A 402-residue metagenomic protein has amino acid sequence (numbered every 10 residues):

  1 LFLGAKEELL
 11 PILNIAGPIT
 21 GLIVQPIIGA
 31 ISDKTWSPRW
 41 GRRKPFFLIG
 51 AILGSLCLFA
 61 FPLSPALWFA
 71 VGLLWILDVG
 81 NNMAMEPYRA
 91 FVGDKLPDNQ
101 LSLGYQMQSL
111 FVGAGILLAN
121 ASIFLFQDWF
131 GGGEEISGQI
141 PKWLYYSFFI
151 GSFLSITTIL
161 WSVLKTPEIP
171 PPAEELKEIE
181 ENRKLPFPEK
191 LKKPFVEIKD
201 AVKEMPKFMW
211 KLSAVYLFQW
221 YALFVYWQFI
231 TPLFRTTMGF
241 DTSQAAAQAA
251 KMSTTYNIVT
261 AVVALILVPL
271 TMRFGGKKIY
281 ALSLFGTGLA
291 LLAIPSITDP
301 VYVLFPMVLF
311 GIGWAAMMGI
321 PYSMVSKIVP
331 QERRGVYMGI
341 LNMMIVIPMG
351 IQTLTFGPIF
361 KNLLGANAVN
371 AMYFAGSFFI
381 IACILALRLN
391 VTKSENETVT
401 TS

Functional and structural regions predicted by a protein language model:
L1-L9, Q228-Q248: Short amphipathic helix-loop junctions that connect adjacent transmembrane helices in Major Facilitator Superfamily/SLC
E7-E8, D98-Q108, A246, V329-L341: Loop-to-transmembrane helix entry/capping segments in MFS-fold secondary transporters and related SLC/MFSD carriers
Q25-W40, V263-G276, F360: Helix-to-loop junctions at the C-terminal end of transmembrane segments in multipass secondary transporters
F47-P65, F285-T298: C-terminal ends and interior cores of transmembrane alpha-helices in multi-pass membrane transporters/permeases
C57-F61, P65-A84, Y302-A316: Hydrophobic core of transmembrane alpha-helices in multi-pass small-molecule transporters, especially MFS/SLC-type
P65-G72, M83-A84, Y88-R89, K95-V225 (+1 more regions): Intracellular loop-helix junctions on the cytosolic face of multi-pass helical membrane proteins
M83-L96, A316-P330: Intracellular juxtamembrane helix-capping segments at the cytosolic ends of symmetry-related transmembrane helices
T271, K277-P321: C-terminal transmembrane helical hairpin of 12-TM major facilitator-type secondary transporters
